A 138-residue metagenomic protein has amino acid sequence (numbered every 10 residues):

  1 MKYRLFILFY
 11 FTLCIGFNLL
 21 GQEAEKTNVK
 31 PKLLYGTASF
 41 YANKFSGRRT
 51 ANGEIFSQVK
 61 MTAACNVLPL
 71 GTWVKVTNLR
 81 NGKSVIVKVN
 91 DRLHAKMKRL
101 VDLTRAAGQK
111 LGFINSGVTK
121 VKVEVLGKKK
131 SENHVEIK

Functional and structural regions predicted by a protein language model:
K2-F6, F17-K138: Secreted/periplasmic proteins
F9-I15: Hydrophobic helical h-region of N-terminal Sec-dependent signal peptides in bacterial secretory/periplasmic proteins
